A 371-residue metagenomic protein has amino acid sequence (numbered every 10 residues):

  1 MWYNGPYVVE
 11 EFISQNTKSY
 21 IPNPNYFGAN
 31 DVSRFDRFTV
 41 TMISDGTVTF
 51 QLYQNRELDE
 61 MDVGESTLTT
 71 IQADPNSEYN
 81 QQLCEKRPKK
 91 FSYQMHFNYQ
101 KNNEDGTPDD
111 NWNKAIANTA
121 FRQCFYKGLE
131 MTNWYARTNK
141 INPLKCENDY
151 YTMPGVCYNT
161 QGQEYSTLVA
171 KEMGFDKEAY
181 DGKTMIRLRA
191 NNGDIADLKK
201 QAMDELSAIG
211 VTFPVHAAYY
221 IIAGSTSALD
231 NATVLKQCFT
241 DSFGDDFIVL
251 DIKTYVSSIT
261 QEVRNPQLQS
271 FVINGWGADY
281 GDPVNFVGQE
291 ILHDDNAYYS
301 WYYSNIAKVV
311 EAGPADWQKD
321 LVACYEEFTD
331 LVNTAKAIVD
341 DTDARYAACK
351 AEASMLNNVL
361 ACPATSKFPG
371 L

Functional and structural regions predicted by a protein language model:
M1-S33, R37-T39: Gly/Pro-rich hinge or "lid" segments in bacterial periplasmic/extracellular proteins
V8, S19-P22, A115-D241: Append "and occasionally in soluble cytosolic enzymes with long acidic Gly/Pro-rich linkers
I21-Y26, K90-A120, C124, R137-T138 (+1 more regions): A bilobed periplasmic-binding-protein/Venus flytrap-type ligand-binding module shared by bacterial periplasmic
N25-D74: Ligand-site clamp/hinge motif
N30-T41, T212-A217, C238-Y255, T334: A local structural motif
T49, Q54-G64, L235-C238, R264-N274 (+1 more regions): Alpha-to-beta junction loops
L83-E104, D295-E311: Periplasmic-binding protein-like
F121-Q123, K127, M131, Y135-T138 (+3 more regions): Extracytoplasmic/peripheral linker and loop segments enriched in polar/acidic and small residues with frequent Thr/Pro
